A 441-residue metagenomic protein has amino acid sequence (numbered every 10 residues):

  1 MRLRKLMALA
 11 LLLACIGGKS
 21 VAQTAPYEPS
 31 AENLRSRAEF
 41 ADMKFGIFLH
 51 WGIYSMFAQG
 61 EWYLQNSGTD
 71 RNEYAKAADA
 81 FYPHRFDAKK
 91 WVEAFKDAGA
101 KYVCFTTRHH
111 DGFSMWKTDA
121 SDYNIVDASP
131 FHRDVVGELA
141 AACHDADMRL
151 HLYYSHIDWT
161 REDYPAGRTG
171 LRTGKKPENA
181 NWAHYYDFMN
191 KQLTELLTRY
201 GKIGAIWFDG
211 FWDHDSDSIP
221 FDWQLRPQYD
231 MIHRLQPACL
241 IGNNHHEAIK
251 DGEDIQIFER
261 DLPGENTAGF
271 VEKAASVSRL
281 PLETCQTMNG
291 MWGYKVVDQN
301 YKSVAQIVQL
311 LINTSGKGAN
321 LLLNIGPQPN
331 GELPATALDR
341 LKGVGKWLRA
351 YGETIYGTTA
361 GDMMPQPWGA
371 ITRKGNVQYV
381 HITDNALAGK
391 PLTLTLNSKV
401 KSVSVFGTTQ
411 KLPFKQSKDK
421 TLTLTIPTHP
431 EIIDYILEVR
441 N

Functional and structural regions predicted by a protein language model:
M1-T24: Bacterial Sec-dependent N-terminal signal peptides
Q23-N441: Mature catalytic domains of secreted/periplasmic carbohydrate-active enzymes
